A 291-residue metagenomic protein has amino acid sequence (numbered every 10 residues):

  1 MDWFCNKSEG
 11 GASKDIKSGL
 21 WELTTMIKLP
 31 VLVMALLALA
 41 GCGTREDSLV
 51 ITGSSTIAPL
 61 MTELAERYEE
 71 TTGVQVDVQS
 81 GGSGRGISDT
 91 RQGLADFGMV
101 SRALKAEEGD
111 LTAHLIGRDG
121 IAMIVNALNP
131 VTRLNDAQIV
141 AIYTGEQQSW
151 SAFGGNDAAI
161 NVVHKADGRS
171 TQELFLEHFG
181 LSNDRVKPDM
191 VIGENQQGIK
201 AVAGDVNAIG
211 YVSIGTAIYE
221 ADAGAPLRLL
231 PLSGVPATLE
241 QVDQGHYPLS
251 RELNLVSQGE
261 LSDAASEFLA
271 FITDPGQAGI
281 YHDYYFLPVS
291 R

Functional and structural regions predicted by a protein language model:
S8-G11, R45: General secretory precursor processing signal
E9, G19-V31: Bacterial N-terminal signal peptides that target proteins for export
D15-I16: Intrinsically disordered, low-complexity segments enriched in serine/threonine/proline/glycine and often basic
L32-L36: Hydrophobic helical h-region of N-terminal Sec-dependent signal peptides in bacterial secretory/periplasmic proteins
C42-G84, S88-L94, V100-R291: Exported/periplasmic ABC-transporter solute-binding proteins
